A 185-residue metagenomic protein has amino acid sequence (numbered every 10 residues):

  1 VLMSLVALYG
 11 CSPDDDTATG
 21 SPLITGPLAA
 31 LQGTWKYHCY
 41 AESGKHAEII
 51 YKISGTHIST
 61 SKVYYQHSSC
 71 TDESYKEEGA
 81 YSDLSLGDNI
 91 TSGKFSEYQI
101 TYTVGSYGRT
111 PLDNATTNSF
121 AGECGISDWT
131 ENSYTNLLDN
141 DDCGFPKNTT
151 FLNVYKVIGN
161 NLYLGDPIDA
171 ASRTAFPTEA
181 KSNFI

Functional and structural regions predicted by a protein language model:
V1-L2: Sec-dependent signal peptide recognition, specifically the positively charged N-region followed immediately by
V6-A30: Bacterial Sec-dependent N-terminal signal peptides
S21-P22, T56-I58, P111-L112: Short, intrinsically disordered, charge-biased short linear motifs at domain edges
A30-Q32, I50-S59, V154-Y163: Short, solvent-exposed coil/turn segments at beta-strand boundaries
H38-H46, V63-N160, G165-A180: Contiguous, well-ordered beta-strand patches that form the walls/edges of small beta-barrel/beta-sandwich domains
